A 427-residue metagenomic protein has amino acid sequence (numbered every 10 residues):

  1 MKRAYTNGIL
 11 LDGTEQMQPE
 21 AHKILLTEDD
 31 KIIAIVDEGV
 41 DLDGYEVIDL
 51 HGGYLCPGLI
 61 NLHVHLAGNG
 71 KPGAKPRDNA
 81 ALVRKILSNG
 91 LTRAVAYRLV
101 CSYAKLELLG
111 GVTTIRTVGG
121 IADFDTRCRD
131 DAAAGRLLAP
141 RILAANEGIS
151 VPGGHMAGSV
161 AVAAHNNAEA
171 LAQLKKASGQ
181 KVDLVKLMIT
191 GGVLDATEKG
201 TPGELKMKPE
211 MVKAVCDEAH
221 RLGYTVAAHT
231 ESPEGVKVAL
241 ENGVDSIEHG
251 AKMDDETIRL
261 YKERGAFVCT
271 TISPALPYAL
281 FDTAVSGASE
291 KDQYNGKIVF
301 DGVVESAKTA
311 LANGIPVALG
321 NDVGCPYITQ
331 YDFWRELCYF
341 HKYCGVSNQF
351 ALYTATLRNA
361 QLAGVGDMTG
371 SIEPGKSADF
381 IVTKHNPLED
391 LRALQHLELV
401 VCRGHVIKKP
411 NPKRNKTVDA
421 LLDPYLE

Functional and structural regions predicted by a protein language model:
M1-K23, E28-D29, V36-E38, I86-S88 (+4 more regions): Active-site microenvironment of metallo-dependent hydrolases
G8, L25, D30, G52 (+15 more regions): Divalent metal-coordination and catalytic microenvironments
E38-C56, L91: Active-site metal-binding motif and surrounding structural segment of the metallo-beta-lactamase
Y54-D131: Metal-associated gating/positioning segment near the N- to mid-region
H63-K85, L143-S159, V212-K213, F281-T283: N-terminal small/glycine-rich loop or linker at the start of catalytic domains across soluble metabolic enzymes
I115-V238, S246: Histidine/acidic-residue-rich, glycine-tolerant segments that coordinate divalent metal ions
G191-V304, A318-C325, G345-V346, A360-A363: Active-site core of metal-dependent hydrolases
R221, T225, K291, D301-N386: His/Asp/Glu-enriched, well-ordered alpha-helical/loop segment that forms or immediately abuts the divalent-metal
